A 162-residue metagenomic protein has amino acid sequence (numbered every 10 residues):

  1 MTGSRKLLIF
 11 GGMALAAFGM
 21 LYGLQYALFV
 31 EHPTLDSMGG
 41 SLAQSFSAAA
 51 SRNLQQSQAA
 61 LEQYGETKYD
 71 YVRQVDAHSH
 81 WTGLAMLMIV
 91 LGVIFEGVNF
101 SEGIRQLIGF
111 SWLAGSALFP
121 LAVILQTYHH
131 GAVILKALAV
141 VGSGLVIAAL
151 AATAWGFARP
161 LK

Functional and structural regions predicted by a protein language model:
M1, V98-I104, L161-K162: Membrane-interface helix-boundary motifs at transmembrane edges
L7-A48: N-terminal signal-anchor transmembrane alpha helix
I9, E102-L113: Membrane-interfacial loop-to-transmembrane alpha-helix junctions, especially the N-terminal start
L35-D36, A60-Y71, T127-K136: Membrane-interface interhelical loops and short amphipathic "cap" helices that link adjacent transmembrane segments
Q44-D70: Extracytosolic (periplasmic/ER-lumenal) interhelical loops and adjacent juxtamembrane/interface segments of multi-pass
L61-L87: Individual transmembrane alpha-helix segments
L84-N99: Membrane-interfacial alpha-helical segments at the cytosolic side of multi-pass membrane proteins
F110-K162: Alpha-helical transmembrane segments of multi-pass integral membrane proteins, characterized by long hydrophobic
